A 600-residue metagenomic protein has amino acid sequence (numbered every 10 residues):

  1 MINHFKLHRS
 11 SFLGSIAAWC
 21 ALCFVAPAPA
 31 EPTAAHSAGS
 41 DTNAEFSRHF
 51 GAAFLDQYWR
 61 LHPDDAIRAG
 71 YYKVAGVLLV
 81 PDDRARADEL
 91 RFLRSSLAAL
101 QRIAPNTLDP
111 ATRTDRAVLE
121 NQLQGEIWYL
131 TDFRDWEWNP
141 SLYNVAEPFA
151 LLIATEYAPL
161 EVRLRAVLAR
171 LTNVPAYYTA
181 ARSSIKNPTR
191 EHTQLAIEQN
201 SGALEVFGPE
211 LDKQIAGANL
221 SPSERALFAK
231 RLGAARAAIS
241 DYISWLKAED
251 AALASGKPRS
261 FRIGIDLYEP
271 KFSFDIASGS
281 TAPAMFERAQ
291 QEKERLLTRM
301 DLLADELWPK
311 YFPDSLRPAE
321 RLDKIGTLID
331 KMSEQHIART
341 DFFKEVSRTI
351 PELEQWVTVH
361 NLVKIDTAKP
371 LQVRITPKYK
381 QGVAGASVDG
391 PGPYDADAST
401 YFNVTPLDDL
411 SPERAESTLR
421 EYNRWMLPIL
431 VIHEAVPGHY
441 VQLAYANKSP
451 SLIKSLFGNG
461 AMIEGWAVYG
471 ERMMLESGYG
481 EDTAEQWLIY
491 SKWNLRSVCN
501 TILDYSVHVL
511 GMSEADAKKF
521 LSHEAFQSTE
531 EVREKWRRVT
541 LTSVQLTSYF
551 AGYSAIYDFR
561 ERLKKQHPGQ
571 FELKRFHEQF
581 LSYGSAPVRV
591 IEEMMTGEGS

Functional and structural regions predicted by a protein language model:
M1-R9: N-terminal secretory signal peptides that target proteins for export/translocation
H8-R9, L13, A35-A38: Intrinsically disordered, low-complexity segments
S11-A26: Bacterial N-terminal signal peptides
E31-S600: N-terminal maturation segment of proteins
